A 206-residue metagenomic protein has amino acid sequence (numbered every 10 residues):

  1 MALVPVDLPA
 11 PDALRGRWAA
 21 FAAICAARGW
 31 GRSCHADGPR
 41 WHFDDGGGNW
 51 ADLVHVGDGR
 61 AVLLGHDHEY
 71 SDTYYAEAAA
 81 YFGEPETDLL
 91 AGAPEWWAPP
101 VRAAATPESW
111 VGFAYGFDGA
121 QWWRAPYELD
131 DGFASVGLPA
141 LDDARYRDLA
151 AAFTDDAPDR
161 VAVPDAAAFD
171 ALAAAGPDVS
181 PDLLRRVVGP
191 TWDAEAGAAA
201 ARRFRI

Functional and structural regions predicted by a protein language model:
M1-G48, H55-D58, T73-I206: N-terminal domain-onset segments
L53, A61-L63: Short hydrophobic-aromatic micro-motifs
G57-G59, D67-H68: Short glycine-rich, polar/acidic loop-and-turn segments at beta strand-coil junctions
G65-T73: Short, solvent-exposed aromatic-acidic interface loops
